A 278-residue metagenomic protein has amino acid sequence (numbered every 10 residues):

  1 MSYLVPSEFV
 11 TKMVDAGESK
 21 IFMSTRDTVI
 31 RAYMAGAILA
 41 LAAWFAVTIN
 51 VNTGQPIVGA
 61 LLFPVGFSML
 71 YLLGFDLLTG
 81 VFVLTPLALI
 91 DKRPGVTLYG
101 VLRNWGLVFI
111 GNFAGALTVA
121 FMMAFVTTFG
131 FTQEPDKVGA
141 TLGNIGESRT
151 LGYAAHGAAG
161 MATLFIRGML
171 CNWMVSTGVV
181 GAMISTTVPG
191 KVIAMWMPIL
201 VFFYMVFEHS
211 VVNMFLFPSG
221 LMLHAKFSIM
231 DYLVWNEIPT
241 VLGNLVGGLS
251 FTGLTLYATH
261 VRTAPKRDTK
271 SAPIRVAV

Functional and structural regions predicted by a protein language model:
M1-V278: Alpha-helical transmembrane segments and their helix-helix packing motifs
